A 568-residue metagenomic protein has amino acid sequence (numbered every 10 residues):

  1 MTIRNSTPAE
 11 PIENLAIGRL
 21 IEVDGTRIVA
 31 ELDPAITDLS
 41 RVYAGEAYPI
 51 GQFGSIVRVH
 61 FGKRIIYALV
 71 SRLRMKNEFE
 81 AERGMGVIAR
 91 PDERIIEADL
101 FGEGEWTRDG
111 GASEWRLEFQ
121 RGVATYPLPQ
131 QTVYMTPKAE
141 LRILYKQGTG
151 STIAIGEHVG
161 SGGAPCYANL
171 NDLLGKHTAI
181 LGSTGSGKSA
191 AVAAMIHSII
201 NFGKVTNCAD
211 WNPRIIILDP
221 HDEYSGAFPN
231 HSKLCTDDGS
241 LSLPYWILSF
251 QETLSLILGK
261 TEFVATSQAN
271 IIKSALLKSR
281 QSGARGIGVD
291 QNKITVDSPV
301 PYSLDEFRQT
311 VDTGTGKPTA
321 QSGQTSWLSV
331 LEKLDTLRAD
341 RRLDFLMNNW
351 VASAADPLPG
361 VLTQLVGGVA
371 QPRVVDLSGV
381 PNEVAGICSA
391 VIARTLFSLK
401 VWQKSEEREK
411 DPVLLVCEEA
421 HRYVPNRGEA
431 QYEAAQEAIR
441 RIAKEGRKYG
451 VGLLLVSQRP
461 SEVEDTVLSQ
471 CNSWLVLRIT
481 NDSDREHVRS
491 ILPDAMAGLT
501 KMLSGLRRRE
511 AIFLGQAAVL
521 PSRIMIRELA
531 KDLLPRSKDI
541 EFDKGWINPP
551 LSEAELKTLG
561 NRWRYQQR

Functional and structural regions predicted by a protein language model:
M1-G182, A191, E409-D411: Basic- and hydrophobic-enriched, low-structure N-terminal and domain-boundary segments that flank ATP-binding catalytic
T152-G239, D465, F513, D543-G545 (+2 more regions): Glycine-rich phosphate-binding loop of nucleotide-binding enzymes
I199-T206, L396-Q403, Q436-L453, M496: Substrate-engagement module of ASCE P-loop NTPases
N212-I215, V369-P372, K410-L414, Y449-L454: Loop/turn-to-beta-strand initiation segments
D222-F228, S232-L234, L248-F250, S255-A438: P-loop NTPase motor domains
G259, R440-E445, G452-M525: Conserved ATP-driven motor cores of ASCE-family P-loop NTPases powering translocation/secretion/packaging/pilus
Q268-V289, K501-D532: Conserved AAA+ ATPase small/helical "lid" subdomain
R508-R568: Conserved P-loop NTPase motor module
